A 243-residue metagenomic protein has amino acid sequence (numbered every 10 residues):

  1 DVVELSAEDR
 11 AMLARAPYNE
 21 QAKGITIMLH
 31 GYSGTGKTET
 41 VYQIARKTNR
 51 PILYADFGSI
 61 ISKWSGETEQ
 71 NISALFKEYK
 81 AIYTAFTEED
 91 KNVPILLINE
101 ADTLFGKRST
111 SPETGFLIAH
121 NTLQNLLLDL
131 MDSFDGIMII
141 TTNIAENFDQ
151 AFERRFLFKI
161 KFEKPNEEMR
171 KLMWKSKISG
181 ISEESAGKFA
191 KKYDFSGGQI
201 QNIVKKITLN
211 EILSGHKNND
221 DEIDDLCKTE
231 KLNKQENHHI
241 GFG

Functional and structural regions predicted by a protein language model:
D1-A190: Walker A/P-loop NTP-binding motif of AAA+ ATPase domains
R155, E167-G243: C-terminal alpha-helical "lid" subdomain
